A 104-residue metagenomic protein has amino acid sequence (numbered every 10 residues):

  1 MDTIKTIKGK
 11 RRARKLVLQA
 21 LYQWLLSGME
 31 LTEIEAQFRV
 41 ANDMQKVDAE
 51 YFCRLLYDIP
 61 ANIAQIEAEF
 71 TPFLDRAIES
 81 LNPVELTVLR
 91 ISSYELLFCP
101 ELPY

Functional and structural regions predicted by a protein language model:
M1-Y104: N-terminal interaction/assembly modules
